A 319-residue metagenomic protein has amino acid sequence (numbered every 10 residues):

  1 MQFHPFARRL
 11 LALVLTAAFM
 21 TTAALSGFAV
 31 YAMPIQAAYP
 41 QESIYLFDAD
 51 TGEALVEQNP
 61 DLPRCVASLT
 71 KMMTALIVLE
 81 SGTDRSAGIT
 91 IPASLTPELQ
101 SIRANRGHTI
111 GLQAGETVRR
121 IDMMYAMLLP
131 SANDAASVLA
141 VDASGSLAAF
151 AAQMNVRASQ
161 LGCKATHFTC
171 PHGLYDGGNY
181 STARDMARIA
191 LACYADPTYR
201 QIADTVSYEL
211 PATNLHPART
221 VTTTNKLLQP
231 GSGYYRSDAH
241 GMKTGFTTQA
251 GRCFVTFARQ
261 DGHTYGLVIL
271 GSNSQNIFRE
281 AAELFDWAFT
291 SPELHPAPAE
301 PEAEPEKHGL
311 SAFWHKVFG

Functional and structural regions predicted by a protein language model:
Q2-V14: Bacterial N-terminal signal peptides that target proteins for export
R9, L55, I89, I202 (+1 more regions): Catalytic-site microenvironment of enzymes that process N-acetyl-hexosamine-containing cell-wall polysaccharides
R9-L10, M72, Q260: Hydrophobic alpha-helical segments, especially transmembrane helices and their immediate juxtamembrane helical caps
L15-A23: Hydrophobic core
T21-T22, D84, P296: Residues in and immediately flanking transmembrane alpha helices
G27-R184, C193-P197: Active-site-adjacent loops and short helices of periplasmic peptidoglycan-processing enzymes
Y31, I35-S43, G115, G145-G309 (+1 more regions): Penicillin-recognizing serine hydrolase domain
V317-G319: Short, solvent-exposed mixed-charge patches
